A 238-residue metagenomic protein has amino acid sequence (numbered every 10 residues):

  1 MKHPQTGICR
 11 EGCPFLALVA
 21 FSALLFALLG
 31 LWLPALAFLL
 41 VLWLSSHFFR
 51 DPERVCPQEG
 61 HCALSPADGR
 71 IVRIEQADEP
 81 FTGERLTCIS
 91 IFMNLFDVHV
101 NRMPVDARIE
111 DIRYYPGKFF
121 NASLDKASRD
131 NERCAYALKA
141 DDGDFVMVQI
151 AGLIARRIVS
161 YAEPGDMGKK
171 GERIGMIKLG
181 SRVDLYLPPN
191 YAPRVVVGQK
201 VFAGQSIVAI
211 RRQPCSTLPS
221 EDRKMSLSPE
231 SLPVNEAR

Functional and structural regions predicted by a protein language model:
M1-R238: Contiguous, well-folded functional domains in the mature portion of proteins
